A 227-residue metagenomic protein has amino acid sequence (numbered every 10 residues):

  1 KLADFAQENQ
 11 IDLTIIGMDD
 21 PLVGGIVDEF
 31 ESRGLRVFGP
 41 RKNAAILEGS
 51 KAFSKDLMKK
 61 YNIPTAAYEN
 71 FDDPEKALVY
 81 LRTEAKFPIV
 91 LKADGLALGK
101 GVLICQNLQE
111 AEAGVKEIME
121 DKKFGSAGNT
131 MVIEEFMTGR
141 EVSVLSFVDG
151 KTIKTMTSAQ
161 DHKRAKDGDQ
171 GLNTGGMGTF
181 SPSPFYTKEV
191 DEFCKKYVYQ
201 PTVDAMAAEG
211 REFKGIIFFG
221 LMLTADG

Functional and structural regions predicted by a protein language model:
K1, R41-I46, E117, Q160-D161: Short, acidic/turn-prone active-site loops that include or flank metal/cofactor- and phosphate-binding residues
K1-K42: ATP-binding N-terminal substructure of ATP-dependent carboxylate-amine bond-forming enzymes
A3-D4, I46-A52, K166-G168: Short, charged, surface-exposed secondary-structure boundary motifs
Q10, G34, N62, A85-K86 (+1 more regions): Residue-level detector of structured alpha->beta connecting loops
V23-G24, A77, E141-V142: Short, well-ordered alpha-helical microsegments
F38-G101: A conserved helix-loop-beta module that forms one wall/lid of the active-site cleft in ATP-utilizing catalytic domains
C105-G227: Internal nucleotide-binding/catalytic subdomain
